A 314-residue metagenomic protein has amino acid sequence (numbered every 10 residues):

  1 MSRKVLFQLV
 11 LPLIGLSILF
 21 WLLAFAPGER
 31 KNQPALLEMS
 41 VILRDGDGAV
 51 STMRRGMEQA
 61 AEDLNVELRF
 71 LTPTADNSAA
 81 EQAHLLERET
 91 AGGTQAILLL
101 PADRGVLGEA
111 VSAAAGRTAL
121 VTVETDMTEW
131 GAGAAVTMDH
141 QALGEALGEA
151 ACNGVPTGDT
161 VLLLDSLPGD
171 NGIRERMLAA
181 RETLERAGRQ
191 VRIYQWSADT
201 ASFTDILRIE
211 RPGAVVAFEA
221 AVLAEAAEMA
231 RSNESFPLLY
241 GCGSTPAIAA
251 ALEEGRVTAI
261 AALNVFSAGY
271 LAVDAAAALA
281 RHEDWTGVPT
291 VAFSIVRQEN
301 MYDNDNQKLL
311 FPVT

Functional and structural regions predicted by a protein language model:
F7-A24: Hydrophobic membrane-insertion alpha-helices, especially the h-region of bacterial N-terminal signal peptides
F25-M53, D63, G133-A134, T160-P168: Short beta-strand segments enriched in small/hydrophobic residues
E38-G56, A60, R69-A80, R104: Extracytoplasmic "Venus flytrap"
A49-L64, L143-L147, P168-Q190, E225 (+2 more regions): Short, solvent-exposed amphipathic alpha-helices that sit in or adjacent to ligand/effector-binding or catalytic
L98-G116, W196-A249: Hydrophobic alpha-helical
R104-A142, T245-E253: Flexible loop/hinge segments that line or gate small-molecule binding clefts
A135-T160, S244-I248, L263-R281: Hydrophobic alpha-helical segments within soluble ligand-binding/sensing domains
S267, L271-T314: Hinge/cleft segment of the Venus flytrap/periplasmic-binding protein
